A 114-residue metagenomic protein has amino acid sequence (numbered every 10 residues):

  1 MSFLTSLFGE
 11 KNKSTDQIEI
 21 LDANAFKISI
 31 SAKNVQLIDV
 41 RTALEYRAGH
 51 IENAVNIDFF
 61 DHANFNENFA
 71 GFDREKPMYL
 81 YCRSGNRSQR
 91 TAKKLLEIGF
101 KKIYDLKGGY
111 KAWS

Functional and structural regions predicted by a protein language model:
M1-A48: Flexible, polar/low-complexity N-terminal or interdomain linker segments that lie immediately upstream of folded
S14, D39, L44, F65 (+2 more regions): Preference for short coil/turn "hinge" residues that link or interrupt alpha-helices
L21, I57, L106: Hydrophobic residues at beta-strand termini and immediately following loops that shape nucleotide-binding pockets
S29-M78: Positively charged, proline/Ser/Thr-rich regional signature most characteristic of the Rhodanese/CDC25-like
F69-S114: Catalytic cysteine-centered active loop of the rhodanese-like fold, especially the PTP/DSP P-loop
